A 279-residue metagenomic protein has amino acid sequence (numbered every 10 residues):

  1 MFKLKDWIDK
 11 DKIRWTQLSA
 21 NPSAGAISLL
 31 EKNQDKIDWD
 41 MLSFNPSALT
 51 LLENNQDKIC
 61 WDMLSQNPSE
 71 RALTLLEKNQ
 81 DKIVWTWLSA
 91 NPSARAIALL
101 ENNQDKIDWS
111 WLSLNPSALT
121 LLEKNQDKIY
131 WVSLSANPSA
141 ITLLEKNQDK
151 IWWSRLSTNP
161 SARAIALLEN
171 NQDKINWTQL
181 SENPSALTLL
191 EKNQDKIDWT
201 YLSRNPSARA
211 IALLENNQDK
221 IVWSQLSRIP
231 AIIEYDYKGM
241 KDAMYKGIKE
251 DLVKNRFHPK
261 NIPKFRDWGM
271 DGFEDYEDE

Functional and structural regions predicted by a protein language model:
M1-E279: Alpha-helical scaffold segments
